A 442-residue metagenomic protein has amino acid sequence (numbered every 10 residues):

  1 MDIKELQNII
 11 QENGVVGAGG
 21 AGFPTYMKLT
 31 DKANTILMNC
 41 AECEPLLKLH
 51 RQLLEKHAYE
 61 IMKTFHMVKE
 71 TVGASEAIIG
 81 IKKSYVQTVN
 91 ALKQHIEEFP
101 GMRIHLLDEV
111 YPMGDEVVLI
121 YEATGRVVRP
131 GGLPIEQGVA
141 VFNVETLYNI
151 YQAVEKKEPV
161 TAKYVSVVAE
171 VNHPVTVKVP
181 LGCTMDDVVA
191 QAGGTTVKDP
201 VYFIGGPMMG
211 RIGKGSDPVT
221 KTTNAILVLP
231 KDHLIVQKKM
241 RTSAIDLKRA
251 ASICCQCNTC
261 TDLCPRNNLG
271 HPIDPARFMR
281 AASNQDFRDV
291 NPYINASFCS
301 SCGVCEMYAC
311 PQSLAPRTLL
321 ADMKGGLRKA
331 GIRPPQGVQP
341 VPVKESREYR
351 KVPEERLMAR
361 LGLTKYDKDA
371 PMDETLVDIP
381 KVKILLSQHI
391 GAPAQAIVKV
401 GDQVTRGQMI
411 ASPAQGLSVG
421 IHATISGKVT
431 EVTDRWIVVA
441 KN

Functional and structural regions predicted by a protein language model:
D2, G19, L46, G125 (+7 more regions): Flanking helices and flexible, charged tails adjoining ferredoxin-like Fe-S electron-transfer domains in multi-subunit
K4-Q7, E60, P100, Q152 (+5 more regions): Signature of N-terminal electron-transfer/Fe-S-associated modules in redox systems
I36, K56-V72: Histidine-anchored nucleotide/phosphate-binding helix
M38-H50, V171: Gly-rich Lys/Arg/Thr-decorated short loops/hinges at beta-loop-alpha junctions or inter-strand turns that position
S75-I78, K83-M185, Q191-K198, G206 (+1 more regions): Hydrophobic alpha-helical positions that pack around
V179, T220, V398-V404: Short, well-ordered loop/turn sites that connect or cap secondary structure elements
P207-M209, S243-L247, S418-D434: Short, compositionally biased
L229-A251, T261, R266-V343: Ferredoxin-type iron-sulfur electron-transfer modules in oxidoreductases and energy-metabolism complexes
